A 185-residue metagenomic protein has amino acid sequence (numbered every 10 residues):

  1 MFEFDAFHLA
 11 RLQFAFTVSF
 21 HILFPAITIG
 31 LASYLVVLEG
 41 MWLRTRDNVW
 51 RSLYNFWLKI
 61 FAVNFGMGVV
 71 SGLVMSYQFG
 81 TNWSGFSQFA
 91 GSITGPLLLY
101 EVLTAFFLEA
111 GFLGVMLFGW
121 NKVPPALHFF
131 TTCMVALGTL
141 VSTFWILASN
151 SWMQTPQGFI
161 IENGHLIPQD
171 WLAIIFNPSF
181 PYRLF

Functional and structural regions predicted by a protein language model:
M1-F185: Polytopic transmembrane helical bundles with strong interfacial aromatic enrichment
